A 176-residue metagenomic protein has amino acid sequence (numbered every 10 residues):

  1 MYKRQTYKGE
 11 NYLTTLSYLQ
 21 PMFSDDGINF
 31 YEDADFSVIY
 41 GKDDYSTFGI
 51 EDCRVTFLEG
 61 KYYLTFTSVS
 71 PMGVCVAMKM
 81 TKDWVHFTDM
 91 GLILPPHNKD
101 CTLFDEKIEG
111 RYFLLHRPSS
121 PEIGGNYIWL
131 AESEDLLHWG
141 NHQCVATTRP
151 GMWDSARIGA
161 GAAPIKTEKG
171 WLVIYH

Functional and structural regions predicted by a protein language model:
M1-F48, T56-A156, I165-H176: Beta-rich carbohydrate-recognition and catalytic domains
